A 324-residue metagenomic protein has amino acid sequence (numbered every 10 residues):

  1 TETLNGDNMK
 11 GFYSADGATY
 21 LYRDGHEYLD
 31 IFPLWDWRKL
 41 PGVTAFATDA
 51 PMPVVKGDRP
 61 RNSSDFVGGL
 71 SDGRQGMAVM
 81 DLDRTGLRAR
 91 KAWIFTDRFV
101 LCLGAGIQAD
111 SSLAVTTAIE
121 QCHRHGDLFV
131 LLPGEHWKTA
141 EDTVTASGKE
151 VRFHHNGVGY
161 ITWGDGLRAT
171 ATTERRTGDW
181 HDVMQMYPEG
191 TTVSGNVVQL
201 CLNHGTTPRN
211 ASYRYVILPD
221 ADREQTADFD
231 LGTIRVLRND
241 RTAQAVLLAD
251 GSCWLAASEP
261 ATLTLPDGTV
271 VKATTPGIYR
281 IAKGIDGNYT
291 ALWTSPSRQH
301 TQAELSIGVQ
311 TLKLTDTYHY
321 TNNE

Functional and structural regions predicted by a protein language model:
T1-T315: Extended polysaccharide-engagement surfaces of secreted carbohydrate-active enzymes
Y318-E324: Intrinsically disordered, low-complexity Pro/Gly/Ser/Thr-rich segments with frequent PxxP/GP/PP motifs and embedded
